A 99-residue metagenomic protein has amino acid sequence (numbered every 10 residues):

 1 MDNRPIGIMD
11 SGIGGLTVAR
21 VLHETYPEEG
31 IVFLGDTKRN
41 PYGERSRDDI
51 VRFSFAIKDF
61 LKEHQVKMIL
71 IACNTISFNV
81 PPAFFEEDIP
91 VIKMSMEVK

Functional and structural regions predicted by a protein language model:
M1-K99: Non-catalytic structural scaffold of enzyme domains
